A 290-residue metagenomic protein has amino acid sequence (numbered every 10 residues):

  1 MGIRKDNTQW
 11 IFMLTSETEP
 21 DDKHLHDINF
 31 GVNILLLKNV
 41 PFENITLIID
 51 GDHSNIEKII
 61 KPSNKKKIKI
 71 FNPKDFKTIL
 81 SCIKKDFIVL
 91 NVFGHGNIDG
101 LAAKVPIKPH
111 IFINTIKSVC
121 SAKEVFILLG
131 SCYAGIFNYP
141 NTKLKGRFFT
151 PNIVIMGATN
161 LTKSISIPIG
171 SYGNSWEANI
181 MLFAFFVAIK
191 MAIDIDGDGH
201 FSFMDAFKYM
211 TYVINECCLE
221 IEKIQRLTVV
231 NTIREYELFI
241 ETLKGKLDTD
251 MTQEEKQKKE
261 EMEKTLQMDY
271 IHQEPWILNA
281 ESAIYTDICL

Functional and structural regions predicted by a protein language model:
M1-K85, G245-L290: Boundary/activation segment at the start of structured domains
R4, K117-S121, K145-F149: Short, conserved loop/helix-junction motifs that constitute active-site signature segments in enzyme catalytic cores
L14-D22, S63-K66, I98-A103, I169-S175 (+1 more regions): Second-shell loop/turn segments in exported
E17-P20, G51-N55, G94-G100, S131-I136 (+3 more regions): Solvent-exposed loop/turn segments at secondary-structure junctions within structured extracellular/periplasmic domains
D22-N29, I70, P106-I107, S175-I180 (+1 more regions): Soluble non-cytosolic domains of exported or imported proteins
H26-F30, I34, D75-T78, I107 (+6 more regions): Extracytoplasmic/secreted proteins, especially bacterial periplasmic and envelope-associated proteins
D50-Y133, D287-C289: Catalytic-core segments of thiol-dependent peptidases
F126, Y133-E235: Active-site-proximal C-terminal subdomain of hydrolase catalytic domains
